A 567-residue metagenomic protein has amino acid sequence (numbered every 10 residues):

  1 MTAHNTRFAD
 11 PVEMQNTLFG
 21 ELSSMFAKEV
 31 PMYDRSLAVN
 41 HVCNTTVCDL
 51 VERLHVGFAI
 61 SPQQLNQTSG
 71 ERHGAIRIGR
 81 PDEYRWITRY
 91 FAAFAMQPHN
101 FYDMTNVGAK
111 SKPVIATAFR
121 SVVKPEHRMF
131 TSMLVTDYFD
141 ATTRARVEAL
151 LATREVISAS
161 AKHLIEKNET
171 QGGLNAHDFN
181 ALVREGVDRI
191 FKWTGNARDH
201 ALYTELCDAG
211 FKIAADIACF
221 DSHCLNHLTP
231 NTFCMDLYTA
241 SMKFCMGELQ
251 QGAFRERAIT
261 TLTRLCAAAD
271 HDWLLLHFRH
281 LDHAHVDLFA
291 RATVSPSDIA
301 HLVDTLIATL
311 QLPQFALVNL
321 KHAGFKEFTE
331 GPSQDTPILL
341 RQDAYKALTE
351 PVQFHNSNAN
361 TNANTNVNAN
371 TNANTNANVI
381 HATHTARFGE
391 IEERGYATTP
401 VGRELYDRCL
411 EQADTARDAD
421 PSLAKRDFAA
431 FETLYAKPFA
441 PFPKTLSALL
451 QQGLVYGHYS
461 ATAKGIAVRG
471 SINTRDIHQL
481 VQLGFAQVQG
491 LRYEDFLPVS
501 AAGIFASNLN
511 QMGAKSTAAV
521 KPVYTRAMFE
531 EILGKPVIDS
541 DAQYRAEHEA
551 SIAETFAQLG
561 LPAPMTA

Functional and structural regions predicted by a protein language model:
M1-A363, N372-A567: Extended, well-ordered protein cores
